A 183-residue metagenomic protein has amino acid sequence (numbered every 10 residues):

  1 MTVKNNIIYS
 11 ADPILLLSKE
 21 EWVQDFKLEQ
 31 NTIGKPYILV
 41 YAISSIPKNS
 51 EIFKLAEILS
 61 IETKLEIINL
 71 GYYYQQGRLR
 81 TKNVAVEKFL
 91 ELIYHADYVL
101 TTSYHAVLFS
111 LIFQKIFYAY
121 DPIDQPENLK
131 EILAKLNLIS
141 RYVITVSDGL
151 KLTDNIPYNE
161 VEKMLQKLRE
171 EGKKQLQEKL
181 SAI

Functional and structural regions predicted by a protein language model:
M1-I183: Active-site anion-handling motifs in enzyme catalytic cores
